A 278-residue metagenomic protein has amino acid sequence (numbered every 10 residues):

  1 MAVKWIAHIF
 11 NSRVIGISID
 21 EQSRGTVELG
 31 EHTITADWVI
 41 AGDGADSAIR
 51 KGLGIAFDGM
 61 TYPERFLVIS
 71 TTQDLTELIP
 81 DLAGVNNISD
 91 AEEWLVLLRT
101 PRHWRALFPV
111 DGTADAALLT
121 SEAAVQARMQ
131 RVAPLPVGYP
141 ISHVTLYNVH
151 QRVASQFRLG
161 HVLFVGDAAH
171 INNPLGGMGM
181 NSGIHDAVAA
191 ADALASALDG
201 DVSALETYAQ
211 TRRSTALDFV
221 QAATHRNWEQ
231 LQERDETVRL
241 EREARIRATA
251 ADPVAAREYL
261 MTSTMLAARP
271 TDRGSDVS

Functional and structural regions predicted by a protein language model:
A2-I15: A conserved beta-strand/loop element that lines the FAD pocket in flavoprotein oxidoreductases
S12-I15, R24-T26, W38, G42-T145 (+1 more regions): Conserved FAD-binding catalytic core of PHBH/FMO-like flavoproteins
S18-G25, R158: A short, glycine/Asx- and small/polar-enriched loop/turn that sits immediately N-terminal to a beta-strand
I19-Q22, R50, N173-P174: Short N-terminal helix/helix-N-cap motif within the alpha/beta-hydrolase-1
L29-W38, G42, L159: Core beta-strand elements of the Rossmann-like FAD/NAD(P) dinucleotide-binding domain in flavoenzyme oxidoreductases
A41, I141, Y147-Q221: Conserved mid-domain beta->alpha element of the FAD-binding
A123-Q130, P140, V144, R152-L163 (+1 more regions): Conserved flavin/dinucleotide-binding core of flavoenzymes
A193-S278: C-terminal helical "tail/cap" subdomain of flavin- and related membrane-associated enzymes
